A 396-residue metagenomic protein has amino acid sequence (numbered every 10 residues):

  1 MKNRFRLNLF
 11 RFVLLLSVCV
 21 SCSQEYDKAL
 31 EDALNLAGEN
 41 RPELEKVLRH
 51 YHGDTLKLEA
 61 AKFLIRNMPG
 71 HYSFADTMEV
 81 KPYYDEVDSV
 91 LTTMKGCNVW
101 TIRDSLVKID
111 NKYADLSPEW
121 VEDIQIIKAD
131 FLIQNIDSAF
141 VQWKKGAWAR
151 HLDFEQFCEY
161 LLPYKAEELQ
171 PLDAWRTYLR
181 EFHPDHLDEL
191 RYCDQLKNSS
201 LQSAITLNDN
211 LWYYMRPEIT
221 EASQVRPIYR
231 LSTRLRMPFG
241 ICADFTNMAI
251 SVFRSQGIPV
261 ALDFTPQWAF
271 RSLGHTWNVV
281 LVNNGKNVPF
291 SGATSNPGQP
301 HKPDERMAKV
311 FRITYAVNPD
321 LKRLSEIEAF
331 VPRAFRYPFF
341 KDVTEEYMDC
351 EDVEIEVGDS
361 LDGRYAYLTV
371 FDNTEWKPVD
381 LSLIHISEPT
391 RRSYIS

Functional and structural regions predicted by a protein language model:
R6-L15: Sec-dependent signal peptide recognition, specifically the positively charged N-region followed immediately by
V20-S21: C-terminal motif of bacterial Sec signal peptides marking the signal peptidase cleavage site
A29-G38, Y51-G53, D194-N210, A222-S232 (+1 more regions): Hydrophobic/aromatic-rich core segments of domains that either
K46, K57-M237: Secondary-structure boundary elements
E351-D359, I384: A short, amphipathic beta-strand motif
S360-W376, I395-S396: Short, ordered, surface-exposed loop/turn motifs in non-cytosolic proteins
E375-L383, S387: Short, acidic Ser/Thr/Gly-rich low-complexity loop/linker segments typical of extracellular and cell-surface proteins
I384-S396: Single conserved hydrophobic/aromatic residue that forms the stacking wall/gate of nucleotide- or nucleobase-binding
